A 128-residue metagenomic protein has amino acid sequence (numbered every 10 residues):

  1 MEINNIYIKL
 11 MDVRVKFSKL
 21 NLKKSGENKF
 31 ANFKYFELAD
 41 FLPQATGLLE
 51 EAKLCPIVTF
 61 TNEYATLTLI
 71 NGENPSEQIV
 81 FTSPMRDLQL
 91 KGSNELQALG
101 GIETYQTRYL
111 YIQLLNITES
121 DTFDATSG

Functional and structural regions predicted by a protein language model:
M1-G128: Polyanion-binding surfaces on beta-sheet-dominated domains and ring/shell assemblies
